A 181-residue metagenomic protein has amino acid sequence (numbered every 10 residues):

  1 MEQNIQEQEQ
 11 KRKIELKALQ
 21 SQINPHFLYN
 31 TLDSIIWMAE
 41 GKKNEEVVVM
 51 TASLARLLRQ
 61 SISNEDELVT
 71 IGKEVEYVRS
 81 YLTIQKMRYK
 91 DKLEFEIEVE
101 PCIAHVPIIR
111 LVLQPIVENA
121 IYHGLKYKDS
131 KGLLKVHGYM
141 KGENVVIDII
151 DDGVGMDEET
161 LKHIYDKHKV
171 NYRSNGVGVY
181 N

Functional and structural regions predicted by a protein language model:
M1-N181: Two-component histidine phosphotransfer core
